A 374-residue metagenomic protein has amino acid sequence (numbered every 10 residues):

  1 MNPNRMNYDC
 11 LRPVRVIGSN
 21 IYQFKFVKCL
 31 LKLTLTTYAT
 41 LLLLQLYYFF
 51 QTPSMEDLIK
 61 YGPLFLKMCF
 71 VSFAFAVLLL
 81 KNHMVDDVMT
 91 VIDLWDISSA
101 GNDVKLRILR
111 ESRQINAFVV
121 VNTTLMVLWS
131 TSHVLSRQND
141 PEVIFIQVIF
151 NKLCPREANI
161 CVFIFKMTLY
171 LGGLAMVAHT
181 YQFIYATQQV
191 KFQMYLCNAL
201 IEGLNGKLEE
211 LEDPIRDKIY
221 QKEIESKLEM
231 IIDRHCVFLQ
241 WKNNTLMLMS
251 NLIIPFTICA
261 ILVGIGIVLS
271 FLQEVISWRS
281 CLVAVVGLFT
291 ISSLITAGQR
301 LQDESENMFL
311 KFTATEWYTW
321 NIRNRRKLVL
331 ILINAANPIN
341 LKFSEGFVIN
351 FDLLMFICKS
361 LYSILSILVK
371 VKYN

Functional and structural regions predicted by a protein language model:
M1-T40, N116-T124, K207-N374: Terminal membrane-anchoring module of integral membrane proteins
N2-G62, L94-T187, F192, L196-D217 (+3 more regions): Helix-loop-helix junctions within predominantly alpha-helical proteins
L41, K67-F70, D87-D93, F192-A199 (+5 more regions): Generic structural signal for well-ordered, non-membrane alpha-helices
T52, A74, N198, L332-N334 (+1 more regions): Enrichment for repetitive, rod-forming helical segments
D57-L78, H179: Transmembrane alpha-helix/interfacial motif
A74-I92, T180-K191, Y195-C197, I291-T315: Inner-leaflet juxtamembrane helices
